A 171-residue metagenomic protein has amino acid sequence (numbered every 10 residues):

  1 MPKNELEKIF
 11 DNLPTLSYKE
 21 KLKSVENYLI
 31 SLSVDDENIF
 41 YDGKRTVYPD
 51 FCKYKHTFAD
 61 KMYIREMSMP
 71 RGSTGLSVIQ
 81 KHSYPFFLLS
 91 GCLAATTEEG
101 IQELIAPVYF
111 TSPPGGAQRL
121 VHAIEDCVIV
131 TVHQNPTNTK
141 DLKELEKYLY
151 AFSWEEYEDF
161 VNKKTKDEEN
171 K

Functional and structural regions predicted by a protein language model:
M1-E66, Y157-K171: A short, N-terminal "cap"/entry segment at the start of jelly-roll beta-barrel domains of the cupin/DSBH fold
M62-K81, F110: Conserved short histidine dyad/triad with adjacent acidic residue
P70, Q80, L88, P114-G115 (+1 more regions): A short, compositionally biased micro-patch
Q80-E99: Glycine- and acidic-residue-biased ligand/ion/polar-headgroup-sensing regions
T97-L120: Short acidic-glycine-tyrosine-enriched beta hairpin
Q118, H122-K171: Double-stranded beta-helix
